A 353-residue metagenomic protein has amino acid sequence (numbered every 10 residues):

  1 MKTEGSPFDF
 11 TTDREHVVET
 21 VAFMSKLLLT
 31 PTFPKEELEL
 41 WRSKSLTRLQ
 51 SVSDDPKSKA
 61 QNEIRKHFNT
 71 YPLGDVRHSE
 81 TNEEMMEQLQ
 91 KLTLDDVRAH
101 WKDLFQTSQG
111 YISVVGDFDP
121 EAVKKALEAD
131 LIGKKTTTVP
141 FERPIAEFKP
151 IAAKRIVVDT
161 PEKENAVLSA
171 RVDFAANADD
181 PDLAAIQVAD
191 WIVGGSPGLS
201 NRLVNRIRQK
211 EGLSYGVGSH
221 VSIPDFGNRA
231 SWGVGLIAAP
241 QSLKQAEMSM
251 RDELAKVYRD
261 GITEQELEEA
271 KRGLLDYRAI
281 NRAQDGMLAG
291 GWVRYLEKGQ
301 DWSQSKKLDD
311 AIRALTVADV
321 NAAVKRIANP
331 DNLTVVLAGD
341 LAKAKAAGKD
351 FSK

Functional and structural regions predicted by a protein language model:
M1-T30, R42, L46-Q50, K57-E87 (+5 more regions): M16 family metallopeptidases and their MPP-like homologs
V18-E19, P120-K124, D180, S242-A246 (+1 more regions): Short, conserved charged micro-motifs
T30-F33, E37-E39, L92-L94: Peptidyl-prolyl cis-trans isomerase
T70-D75, Q106, Y111-A176, G195 (+2 more regions): An aromatic/glycine/proline-enriched structural segment found at the starts of mature extracellular/organellar domains
P181-A189, A328, F351: PPIase-associated folding chaperone regions across multiple families
W191-V193: Long, low-complexity intrinsically disordered regions enriched in Ser/Thr, Asp/Glu, Pro/Gly
L315-A322, I327: A short, acidic, amphipathic alpha-helical segment used as a generic capping/interface helix at domain edges
